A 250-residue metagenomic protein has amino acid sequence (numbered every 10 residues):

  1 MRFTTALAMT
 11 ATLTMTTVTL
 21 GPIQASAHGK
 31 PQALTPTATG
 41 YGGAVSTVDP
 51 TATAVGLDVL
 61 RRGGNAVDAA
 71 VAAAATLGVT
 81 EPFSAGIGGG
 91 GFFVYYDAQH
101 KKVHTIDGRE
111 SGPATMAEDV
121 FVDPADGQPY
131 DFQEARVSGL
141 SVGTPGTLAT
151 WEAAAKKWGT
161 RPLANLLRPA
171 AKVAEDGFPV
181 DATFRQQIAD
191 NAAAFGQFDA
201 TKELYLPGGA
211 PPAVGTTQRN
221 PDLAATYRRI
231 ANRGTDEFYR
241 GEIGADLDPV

Functional and structural regions predicted by a protein language model:
M1-A27, W151: Secretory targeting and sorting signals
H28-A54, A66-R233, F238-R240, A245-V250: Noncatalytic scaffold domains of N-terminal-nucleophile
D58-L60: Long, structured ligand/cofactor-binding scaffold of large enzymes
